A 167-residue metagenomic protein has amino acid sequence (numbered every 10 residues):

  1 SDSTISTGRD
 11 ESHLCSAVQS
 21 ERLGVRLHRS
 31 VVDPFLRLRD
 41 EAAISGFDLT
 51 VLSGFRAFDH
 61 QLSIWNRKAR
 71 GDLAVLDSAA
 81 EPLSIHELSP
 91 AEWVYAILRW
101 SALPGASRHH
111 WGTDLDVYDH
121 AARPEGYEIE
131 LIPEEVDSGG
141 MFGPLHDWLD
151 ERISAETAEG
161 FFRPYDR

Functional and structural regions predicted by a protein language model:
S1-R167: Extracytoplasmic cell-surface/polysaccharide-interacting catalytic and binding patches
